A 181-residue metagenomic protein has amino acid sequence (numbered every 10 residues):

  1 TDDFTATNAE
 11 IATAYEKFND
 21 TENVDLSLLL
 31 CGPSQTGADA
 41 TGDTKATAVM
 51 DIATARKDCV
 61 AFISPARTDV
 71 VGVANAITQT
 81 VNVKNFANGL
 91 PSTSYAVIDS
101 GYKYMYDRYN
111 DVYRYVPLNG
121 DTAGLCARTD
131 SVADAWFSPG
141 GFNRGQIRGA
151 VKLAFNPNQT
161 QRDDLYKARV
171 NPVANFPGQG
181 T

Functional and structural regions predicted by a protein language model:
T1-T181: A glycine- and small-residue-enriched flexible loop/hinge signal that marks low-structured segments
